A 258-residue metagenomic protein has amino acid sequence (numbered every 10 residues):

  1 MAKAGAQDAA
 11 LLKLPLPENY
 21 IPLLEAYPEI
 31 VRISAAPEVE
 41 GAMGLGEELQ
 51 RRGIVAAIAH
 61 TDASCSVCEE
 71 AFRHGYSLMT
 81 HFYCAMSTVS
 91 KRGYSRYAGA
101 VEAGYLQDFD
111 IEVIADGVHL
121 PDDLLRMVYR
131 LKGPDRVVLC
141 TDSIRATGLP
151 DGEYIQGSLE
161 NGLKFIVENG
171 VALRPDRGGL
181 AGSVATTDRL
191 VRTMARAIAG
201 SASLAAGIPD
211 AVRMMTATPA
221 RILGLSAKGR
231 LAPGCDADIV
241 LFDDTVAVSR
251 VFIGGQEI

Functional and structural regions predicted by a protein language model:
M1-E29: Divalent-metal coordination cores built from histidine and acidic residues
A9-L16, T80-C84, E160-F165: A polyampholytic, Gly/Pro-enriched intrinsically disordered region
E18-D151, L173: Active-site core of metal-dependent hydrolases
R96-E112, G117, Y129-T141, A146-C235 (+1 more regions): His/Asp/Glu-enriched, well-ordered alpha-helical/loop segment that forms or immediately abuts the divalent-metal
V246-F252: Short, Lys/Arg- and Gly-enriched loop/turn segments at beta-strand edges
